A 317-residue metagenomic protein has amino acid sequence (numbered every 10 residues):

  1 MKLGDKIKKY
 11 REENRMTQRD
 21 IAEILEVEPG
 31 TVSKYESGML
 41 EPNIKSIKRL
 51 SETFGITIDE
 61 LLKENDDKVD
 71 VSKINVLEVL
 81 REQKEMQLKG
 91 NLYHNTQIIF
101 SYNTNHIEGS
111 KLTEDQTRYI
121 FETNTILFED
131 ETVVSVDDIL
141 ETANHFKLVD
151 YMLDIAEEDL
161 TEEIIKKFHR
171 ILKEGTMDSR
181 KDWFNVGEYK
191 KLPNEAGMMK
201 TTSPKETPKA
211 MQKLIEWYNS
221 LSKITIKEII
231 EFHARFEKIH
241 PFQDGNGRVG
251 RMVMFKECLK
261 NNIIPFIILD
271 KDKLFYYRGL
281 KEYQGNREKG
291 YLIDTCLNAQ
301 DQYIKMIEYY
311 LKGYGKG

Functional and structural regions predicted by a protein language model:
M1-K2, I226: Short helix-coil-helix linker/hinge
K2-D5, R15-M16, P42-K45: Residue-level signal for the short linker/turn that defines the boundary of a DNA-recognition helix
K9-E13, R19, E23-G30, S37-L40 (+3 more regions): FIC/Doc superfamily catalytic core
K45-E60: DNA major-groove recognition helix of helix-turn-helix/homeodomain DNA-binding modules
